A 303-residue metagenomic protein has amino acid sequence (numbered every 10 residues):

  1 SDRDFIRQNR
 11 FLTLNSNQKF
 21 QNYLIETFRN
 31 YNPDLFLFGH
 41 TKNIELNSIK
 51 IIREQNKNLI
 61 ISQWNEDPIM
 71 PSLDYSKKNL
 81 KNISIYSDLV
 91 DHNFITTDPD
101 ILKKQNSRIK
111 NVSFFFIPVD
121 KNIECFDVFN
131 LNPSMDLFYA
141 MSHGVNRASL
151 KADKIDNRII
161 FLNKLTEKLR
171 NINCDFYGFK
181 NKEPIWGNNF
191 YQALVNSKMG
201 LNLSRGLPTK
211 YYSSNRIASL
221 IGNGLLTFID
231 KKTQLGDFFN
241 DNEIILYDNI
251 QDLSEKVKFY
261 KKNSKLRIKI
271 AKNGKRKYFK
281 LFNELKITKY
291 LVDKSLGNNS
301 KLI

Functional and structural regions predicted by a protein language model:
S1-L12, S16-Y23, Y31, H40-N47 (+2 more regions): Nucleotide-sugar donor-binding catalytic core of glycosyltransferases
F28-F36: Proline-aspartate-enriched helix->loop->beta-strand connector
F28-R29, I52-R53, L194, V257: Short hydrophobic patches on amphipathic alpha-helices that form coiled-coil/helix-mediated interaction surfaces
I49-K57, T166: Surface-exposed amphipathic alpha-helices with a cationic face
S62-S76: A short, histidine- and acid-enriched strand-loop-helix "catalytic/donor-clamping" loop that lines the nucleotide-sugar
I244-I250, Y260-S264: Conserved acidic donor-binding segment of nucleotide-sugar-dependent glycosyltransferases
L253: Catalytic phosphate/metal-binding cores of nucleic-acid and nucleotide-processing enzymes, i.e., regions that mediate
K262-S295: A charged, aromatic-enriched C-terminal amphipathic alpha-helix characteristic of glycosyltransferases across folds
